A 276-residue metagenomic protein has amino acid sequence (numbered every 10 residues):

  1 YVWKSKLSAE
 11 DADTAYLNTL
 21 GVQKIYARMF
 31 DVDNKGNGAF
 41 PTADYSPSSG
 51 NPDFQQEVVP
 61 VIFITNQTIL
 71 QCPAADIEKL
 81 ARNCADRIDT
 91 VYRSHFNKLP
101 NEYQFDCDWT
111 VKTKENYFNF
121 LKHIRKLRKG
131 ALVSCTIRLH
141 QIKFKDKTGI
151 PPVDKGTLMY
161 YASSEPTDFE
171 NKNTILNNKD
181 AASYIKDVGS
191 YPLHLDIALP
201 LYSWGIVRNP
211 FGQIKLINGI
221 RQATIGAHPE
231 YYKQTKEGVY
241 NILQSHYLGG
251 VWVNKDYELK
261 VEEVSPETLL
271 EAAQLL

Functional and structural regions predicted by a protein language model:
Y1-L17, A43, Q56: Boundary/entry segment of secreted carbohydrate-active catalytic domains
K4, D31-D33, N37-P152, L158: Chitinase-like catalytic core of GlcNAc-active glycosidases
E10-N34, T90-F96: Catalytic domains of carbohydrate-active enzymes, especially glycoside hydrolases
L20, D53-Q55, T90-L99, L127-R128 (+2 more regions): A structural motif corresponding to the C-terminal end of an alpha-helix and its immediate exit/capping segment
L80-N83, N116, L176-D180, K260-E271: Soluble or luminal CAZymes and related metallo-dependent hydrolases
D106-V111, E170-K172, E262-E263: The substrate-binding groove and active-site-proximal loops of carbohydrate-active enzymes, especially glycoside
N119-Q222: Substrate-binding surface in catalytic domains of secreted glycosidases
R208-L275: Glycan-binding loop/region signatures in secreted carbohydrate-active enzymes
